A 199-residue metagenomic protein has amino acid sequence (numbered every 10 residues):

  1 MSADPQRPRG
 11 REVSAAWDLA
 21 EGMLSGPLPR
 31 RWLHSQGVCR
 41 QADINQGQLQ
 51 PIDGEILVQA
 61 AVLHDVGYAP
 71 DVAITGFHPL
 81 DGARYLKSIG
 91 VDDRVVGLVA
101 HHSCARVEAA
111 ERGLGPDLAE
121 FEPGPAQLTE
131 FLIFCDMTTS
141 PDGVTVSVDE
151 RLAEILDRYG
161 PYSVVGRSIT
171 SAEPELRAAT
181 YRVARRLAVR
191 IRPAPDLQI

Functional and structural regions predicted by a protein language model:
S2-R11, M23-I52, L63, V91 (+1 more regions): Divalent metal-dependent phosphate-bond-processing catalytic cores, especially two-metal-ion Mg2+/Mn2+ enzymes that act
A15-A16: N-terminal and secondary-structure boundary signal
V38, I52-G82, L86, V96-R106: His-Asp-centered metal-binding catalytic motifs of divalent-metal-dependent phosphohydrolases/nucleases
